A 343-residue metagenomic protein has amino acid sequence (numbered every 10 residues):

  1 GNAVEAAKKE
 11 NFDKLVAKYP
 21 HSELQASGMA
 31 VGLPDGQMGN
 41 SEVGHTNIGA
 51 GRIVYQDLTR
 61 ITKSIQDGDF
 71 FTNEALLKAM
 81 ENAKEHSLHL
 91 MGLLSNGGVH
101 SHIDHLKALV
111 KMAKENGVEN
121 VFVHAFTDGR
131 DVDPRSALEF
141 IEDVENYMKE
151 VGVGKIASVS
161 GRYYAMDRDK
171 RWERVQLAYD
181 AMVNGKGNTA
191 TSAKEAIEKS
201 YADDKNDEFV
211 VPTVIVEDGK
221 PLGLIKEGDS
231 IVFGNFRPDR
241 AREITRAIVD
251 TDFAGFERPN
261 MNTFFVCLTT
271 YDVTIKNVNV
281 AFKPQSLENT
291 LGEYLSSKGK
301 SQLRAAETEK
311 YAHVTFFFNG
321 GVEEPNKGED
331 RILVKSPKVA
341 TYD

Functional and structural regions predicted by a protein language model:
G1-A3, D239-R240: Short acidic, Gly/Ser-rich segments with clustered Asp/Glu that frequently serve as metal-coordination loops in enzyme
N2-Y163, E173, L177, A254 (+3 more regions): Active-site nucleophile/metal-coordination loop of metallo-enzymes that catalyze phosphate/sulfate and related
D57-L58, D167, G223, A241-T245 (+2 more regions): Short helix/loop capping segments that flank catalytic or ligand/cofactor-binding pockets
A83-K84, I225-E227: Flexible, charged surface loops at secondary-structure boundaries
L90-M91, E227, R240, R304-D343: Anion-binding catalytic surfaces of enzymes that hydrolyze or transfer phosphate/sulfate esters
V132-K226, P238, I244-M261: Long, well-ordered, tryptophan-enriched scaffold segments
G228-I231, N260-T263, Y311-H313: Active-site lining segments that contact anionic ligands and/or coordinate catalytic metals
I231-A241: Conserved phosphate/anionic-ligand binding catalytic regions in large, soluble enzymes, centered on
